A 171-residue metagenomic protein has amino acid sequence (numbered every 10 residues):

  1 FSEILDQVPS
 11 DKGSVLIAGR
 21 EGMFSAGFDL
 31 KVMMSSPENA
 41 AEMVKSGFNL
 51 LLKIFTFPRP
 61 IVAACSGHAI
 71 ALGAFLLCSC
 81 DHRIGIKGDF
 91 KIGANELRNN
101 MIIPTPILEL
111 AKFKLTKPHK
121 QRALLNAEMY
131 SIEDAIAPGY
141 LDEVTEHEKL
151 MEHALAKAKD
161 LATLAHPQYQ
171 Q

Functional and structural regions predicted by a protein language model:
F1-E38, K53-A63, G88-F90: A structural preference for short, pocket-lining loop segments at secondary-structure junctions
S2, G85-F90, I136-Q171: C-terminal long alpha-helix characteristic of the crotonase
K12, P58, C80-D81, L141: Short, well-ordered alpha-helix to beta-strand connector turns
I17, D29, L76-C78, A135 (+1 more regions): Hydrophobic/aromatic residues within transmembrane alpha-helices of multi-pass small-molecule transporters
G27, A41-F48, A71-L72, M129: Glycine-rich phosphate-binding loop at the start of an alpha helix
L50, I70-A123, K157: CoA-thioester-processing core
A64-I70, A123-E128: Glycine-rich beta-to-alpha transition loops that act as phosphate-gripper elements at the mouths of alpha/beta enzyme
H82-I84, R122, N126-E128, E143 (+1 more regions): Well-ordered beta-strand positions
